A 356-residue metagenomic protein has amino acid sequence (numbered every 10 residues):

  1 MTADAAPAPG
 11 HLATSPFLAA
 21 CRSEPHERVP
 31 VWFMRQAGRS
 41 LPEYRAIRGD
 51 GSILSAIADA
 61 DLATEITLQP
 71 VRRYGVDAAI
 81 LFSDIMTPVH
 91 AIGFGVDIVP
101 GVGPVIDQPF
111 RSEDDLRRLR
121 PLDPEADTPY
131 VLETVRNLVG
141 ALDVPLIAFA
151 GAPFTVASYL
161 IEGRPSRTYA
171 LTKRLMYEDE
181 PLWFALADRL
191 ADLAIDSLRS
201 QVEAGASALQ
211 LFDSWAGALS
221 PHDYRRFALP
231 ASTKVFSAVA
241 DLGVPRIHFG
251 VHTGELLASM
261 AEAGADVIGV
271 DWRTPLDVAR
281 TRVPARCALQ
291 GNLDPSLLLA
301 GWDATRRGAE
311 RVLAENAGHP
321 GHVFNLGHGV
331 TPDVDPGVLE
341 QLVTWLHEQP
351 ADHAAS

Functional and structural regions predicted by a protein language model:
M1-P100, K234, P336-S356: N-terminal basic, low-complexity leaders that serve as flexible interaction/assembly modules and, when applicable, as
P25-V29, Y74-A78, L142-L146, G205-S207 (+4 more regions): Short, well-ordered coil/turn segments that N-cap beta-strands
P30, V71, L138, A194 (+7 more regions): Conserved, mostly hydrophobic/aromatic
A78-P100, D107-R111, R117-P124, A150 (+2 more regions): Glycine-rich, proline-tolerant flexible connector loops at the mouths of alpha/beta enzymes
D97-S197: Active-site-proximal, glycine-rich beta->alpha crossover segments in alpha/beta enzymes that shape flexible
P129-V144, P221-V244, T281-R286, L342-P350: Alpha-helix-loop-beta-strand connector modules within alpha/beta enzyme cores
R164-L211, W215, P221, R226-L229 (+3 more regions): Alpha/beta enzyme core
S237, D241-S356: Catalytic-face loop-and-helix region of soluble metabolic enzyme cores
